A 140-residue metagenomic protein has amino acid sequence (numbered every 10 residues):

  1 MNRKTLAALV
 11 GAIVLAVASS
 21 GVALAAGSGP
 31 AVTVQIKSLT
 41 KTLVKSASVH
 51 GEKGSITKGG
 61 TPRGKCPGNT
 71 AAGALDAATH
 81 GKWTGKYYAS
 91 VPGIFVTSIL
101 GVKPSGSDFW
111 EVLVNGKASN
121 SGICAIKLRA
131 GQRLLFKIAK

Functional and structural regions predicted by a protein language model:
N2-K140: Ubiquitin-like/PB1-type beta-grasp interaction modules and other compact soluble beta-rich domains
